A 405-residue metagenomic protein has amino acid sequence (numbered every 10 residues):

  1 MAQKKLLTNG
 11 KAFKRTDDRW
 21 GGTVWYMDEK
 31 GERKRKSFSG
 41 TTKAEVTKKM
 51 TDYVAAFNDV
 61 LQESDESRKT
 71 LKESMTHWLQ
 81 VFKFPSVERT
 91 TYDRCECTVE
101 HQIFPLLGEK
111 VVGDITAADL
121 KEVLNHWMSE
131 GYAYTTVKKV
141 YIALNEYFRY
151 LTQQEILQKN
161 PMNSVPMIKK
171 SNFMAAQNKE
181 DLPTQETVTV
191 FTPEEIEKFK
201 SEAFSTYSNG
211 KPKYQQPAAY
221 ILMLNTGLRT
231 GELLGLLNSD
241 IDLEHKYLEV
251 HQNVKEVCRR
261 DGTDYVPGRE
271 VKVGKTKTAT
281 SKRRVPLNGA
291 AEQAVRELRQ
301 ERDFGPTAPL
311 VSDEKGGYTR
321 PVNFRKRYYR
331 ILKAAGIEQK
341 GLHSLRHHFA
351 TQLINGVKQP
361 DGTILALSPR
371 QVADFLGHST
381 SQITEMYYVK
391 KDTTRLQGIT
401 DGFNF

Functional and structural regions predicted by a protein language model:
R15-G21, Y26-A118, Q300-R302: N-terminal DNA-binding module of tyrosine recombinases/phage integrases
T16, M167-K170, L236-E297: Conserved tyrosine-mediated DNA breakage-rejoining catalytic core shared by Y-recombinases
S67, L79-P161, Y207-P212, G317-N323 (+2 more regions): N-terminal core-binding DNA-recognition domain of tyrosine site-specific recombinases/integrases
G113, K159, K170-E202, R259-P267 (+2 more regions): DNA breakage-rejoining catalytic core of tyrosine-based enzymes
K138, Q153, L157, N163-T230 (+3 more regions): Basic, Lys/Arg- and aromatic-enriched nucleic-acid-binding interface segment
Q153, I221-E232, N323-R330, R346-S379 (+2 more regions): C-terminal catalytic core of tyrosine-transesterase DNA break-rejoin enzymes
P193-E197, P286-E338: Active-site/catalytic core of tyrosine-dependent DNA strand-transfer enzymes
T263-D264, I364-L365, M386-F405: DNA/chromatin major-groove-contacting recognition/catalytic segments
